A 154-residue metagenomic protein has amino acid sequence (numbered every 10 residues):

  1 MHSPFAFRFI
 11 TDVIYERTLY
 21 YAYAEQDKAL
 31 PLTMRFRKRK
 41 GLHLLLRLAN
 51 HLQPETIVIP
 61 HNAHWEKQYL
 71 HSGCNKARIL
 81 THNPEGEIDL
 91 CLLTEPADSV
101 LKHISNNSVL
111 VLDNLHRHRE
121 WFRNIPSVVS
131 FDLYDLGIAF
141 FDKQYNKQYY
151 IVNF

Functional and structural regions predicted by a protein language model:
M1-N106, H116-F154: A short alpha-helical cap/connector motif
D113: Alpha/beta-hydrolase-fold catalytic nucleophile elbow
